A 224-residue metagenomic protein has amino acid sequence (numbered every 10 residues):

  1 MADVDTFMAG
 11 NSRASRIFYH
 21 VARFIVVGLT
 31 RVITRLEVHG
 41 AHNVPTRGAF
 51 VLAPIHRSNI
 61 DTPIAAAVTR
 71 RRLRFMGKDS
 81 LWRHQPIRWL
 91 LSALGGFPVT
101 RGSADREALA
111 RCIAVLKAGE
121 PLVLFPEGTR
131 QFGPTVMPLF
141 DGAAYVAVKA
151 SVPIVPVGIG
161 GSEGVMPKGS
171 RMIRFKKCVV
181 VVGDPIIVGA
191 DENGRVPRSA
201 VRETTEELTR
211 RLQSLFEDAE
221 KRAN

Functional and structural regions predicted by a protein language model:
M1-F18, E107-N224: Non-catalytic C-terminal accessory region of glycerolipid acyltransferases and related lyso-lipid remodeling enzymes
F18-H20, R31, P45-S103, R111: Catalytic core of membrane glycerolipid acyltransferases/transacylases, capturing the structured, soluble-facing
I25-G48: A short, well-structured juxtamembrane/interface segment
I25-V26, A93-V99, P126-R130: Short, basic, glycine/proline-bearing loop/turn elements
V27, P63, A144-Y145: Active-site phosphate/pyrophosphate- and oxyanion-stabilizing loops and adjacent acidic/basic residues in soluble
L29-R31, L91, V115, V146-A147: A generic structural signal for well-ordered alpha-helical segments
V38, F75, G96-P98, I154-P156 (+1 more regions): Conserved beta-strand scaffold positions in the cores of enzyme catalytic domains, especially in NTP/NDP-utilizing
H42, H56-R57, I64, T69 (+5 more regions): Short, flexible active-site-adjacent loop segments at beta-strand->alpha-helix junctions, enriched in small/polar
